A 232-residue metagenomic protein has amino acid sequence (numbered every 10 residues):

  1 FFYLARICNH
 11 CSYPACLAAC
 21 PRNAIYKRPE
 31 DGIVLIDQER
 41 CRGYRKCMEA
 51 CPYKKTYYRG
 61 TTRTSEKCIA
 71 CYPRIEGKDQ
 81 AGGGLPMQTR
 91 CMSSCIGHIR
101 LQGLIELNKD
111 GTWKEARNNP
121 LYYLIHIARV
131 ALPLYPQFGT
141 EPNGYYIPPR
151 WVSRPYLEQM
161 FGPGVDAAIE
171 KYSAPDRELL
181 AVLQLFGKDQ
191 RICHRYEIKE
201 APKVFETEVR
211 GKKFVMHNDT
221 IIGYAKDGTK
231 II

Functional and structural regions predicted by a protein language model:
F1-A5, N9, L17: A structured beta-alpha segment of the ubiquitous adenosine-cofactor-binding alpha/beta core
I7-N9, E39-G43, E115-N118: N-terminal start-of-chain detector that recognizes signal peptides and the immediate post-cleavage beginning
C11, C71, I147-P149: Structured loops at beta-to-helix junctions and adjacent beta-edge loops in soluble globular domains
Y13-R40, K46-S65, A70, G77-K109 (+3 more regions): Iron-sulfur cluster-binding cysteine motifs and their immediate structural context in ferredoxin-like electron-transfer
R42, P52-Y53, P73, R117-N119 (+1 more regions): General N-terminal targeting signals
Q80-A81, M92-I232: Long, compositionally biased charged/polar accessory segments in the mid-to-C-terminal portions of proteins
